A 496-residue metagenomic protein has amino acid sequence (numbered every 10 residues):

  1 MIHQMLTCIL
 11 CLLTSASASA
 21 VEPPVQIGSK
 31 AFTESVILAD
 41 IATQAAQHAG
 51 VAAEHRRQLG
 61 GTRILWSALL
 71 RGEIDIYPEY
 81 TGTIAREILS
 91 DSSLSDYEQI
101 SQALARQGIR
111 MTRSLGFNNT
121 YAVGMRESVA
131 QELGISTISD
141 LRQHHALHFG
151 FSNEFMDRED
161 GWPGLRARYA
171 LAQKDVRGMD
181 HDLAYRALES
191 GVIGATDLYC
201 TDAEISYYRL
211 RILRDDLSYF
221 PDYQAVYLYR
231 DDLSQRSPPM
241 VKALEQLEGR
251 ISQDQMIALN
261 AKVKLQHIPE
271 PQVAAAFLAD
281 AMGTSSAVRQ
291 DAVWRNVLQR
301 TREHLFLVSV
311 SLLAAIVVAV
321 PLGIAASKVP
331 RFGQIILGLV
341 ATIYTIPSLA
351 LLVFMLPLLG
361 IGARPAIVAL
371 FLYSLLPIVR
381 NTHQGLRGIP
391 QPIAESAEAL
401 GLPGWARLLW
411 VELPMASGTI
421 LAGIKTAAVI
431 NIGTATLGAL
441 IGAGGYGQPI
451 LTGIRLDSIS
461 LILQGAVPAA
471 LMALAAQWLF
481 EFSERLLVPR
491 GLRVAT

Functional and structural regions predicted by a protein language model:
P24-E54, G116-R186: Bilobed "Venus flytrap"/periplasmic-binding protein-like clamshell domains and structurally analogous long
T81-I100, R186-L213: A ligand-binding cleft/hinge motif common to bilobed small-molecule-binding domains
S101-A103, L400-G401, P414, I420: Glycine/proline-centered hinge or cleavage motifs at structural transition points of membrane proteins
Y121-Q131, Y223-P238: A bilobed periplasmic-binding-protein/Venus flytrap-type ligand-binding module shared by bacterial periplasmic
Q299, L305-L307, L322-M355, L370 (+1 more regions): Cytoplasmic-entry segments and transmembrane alpha-helices of multi-pass inner-membrane transporters
P330, R387, Q464-T496: C-terminal transmembrane helix and the adjacent membrane-cytosol boundary/short C-terminal tail of inner/organellar
P357, T434-L463, V467-A469, V488-T496: Glycine-rich helix-loop "coupling/hinge" segments at transmembrane-helix boundaries in multipass transporters
L372, W405-G438, L463-Q464, A469 (+2 more regions): Transmembrane alpha-helices
